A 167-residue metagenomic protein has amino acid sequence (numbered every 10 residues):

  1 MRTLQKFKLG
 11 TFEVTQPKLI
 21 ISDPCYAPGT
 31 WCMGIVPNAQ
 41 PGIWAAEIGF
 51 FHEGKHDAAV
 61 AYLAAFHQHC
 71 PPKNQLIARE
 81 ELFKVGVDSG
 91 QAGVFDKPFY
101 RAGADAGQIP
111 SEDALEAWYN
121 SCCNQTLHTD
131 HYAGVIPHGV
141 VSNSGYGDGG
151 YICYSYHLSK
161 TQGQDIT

Functional and structural regions predicted by a protein language model:
M1-T167: Intrinsically disordered, low-complexity acidic regions enriched in Pro/Ser/Thr
